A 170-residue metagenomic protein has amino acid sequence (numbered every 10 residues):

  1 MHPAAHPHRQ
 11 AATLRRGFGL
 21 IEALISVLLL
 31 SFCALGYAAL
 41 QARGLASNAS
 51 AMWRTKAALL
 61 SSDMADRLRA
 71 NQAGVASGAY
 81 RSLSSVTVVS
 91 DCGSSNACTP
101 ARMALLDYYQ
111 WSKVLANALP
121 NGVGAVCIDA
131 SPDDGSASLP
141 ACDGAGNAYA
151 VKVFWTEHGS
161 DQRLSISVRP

Functional and structural regions predicted by a protein language model:
H2-S62: Aliphatic-rich helix starts adjacent to a transmembrane/signal segment
I25, A46-T55, L59-P170: Flexible, low-complexity segments enriched in proline/glycine/serine and punctuated by aromatic residues
